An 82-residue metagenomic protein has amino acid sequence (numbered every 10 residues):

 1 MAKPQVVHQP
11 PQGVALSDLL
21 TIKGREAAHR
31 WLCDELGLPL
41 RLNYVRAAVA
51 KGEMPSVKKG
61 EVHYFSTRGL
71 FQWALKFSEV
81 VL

Functional and structural regions predicted by a protein language model:
M1, T21-K23, V57: Generic N-terminal leader/processing signal
A2-Q9, V80: Arg/Lys-rich, low-complexity, intrinsically disordered N-terminal tails that contact nucleic acids
V7-L42, K76: Polyanion-binding surface elements
G24, Y64-S66: Intrinsically disordered, low-complexity regions enriched in Ser/Pro/Gly/Gln/His and often acidic
H29, R46, F71-Q72: Generic structural signal for individual residues within well-ordered alpha-helical segments across diverse proteins
C33-Y64: Major-groove DNA-recognition helix of helix-turn-helix-type DNA-binding domains
R68-L82: A short, Lys/Arg-enriched interface patch at domain edges and termini
